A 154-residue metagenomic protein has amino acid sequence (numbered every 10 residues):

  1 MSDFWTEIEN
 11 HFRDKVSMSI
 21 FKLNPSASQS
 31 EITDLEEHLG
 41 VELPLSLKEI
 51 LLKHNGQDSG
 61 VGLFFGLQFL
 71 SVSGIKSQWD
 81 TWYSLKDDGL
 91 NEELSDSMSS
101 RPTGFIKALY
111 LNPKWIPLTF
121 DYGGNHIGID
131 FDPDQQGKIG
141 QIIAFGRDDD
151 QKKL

Functional and structural regions predicted by a protein language model:
M1-Y122: A surface-exposed partner-binding patch
H126-K138, I142-R147: Low-complexity, glycine/alanine/valine/leucine- and proline-rich hydrophobic stretches
D149-L154: Short, intrinsically disordered, charge-balanced linker/junction segments flanking boundaries in proteins
